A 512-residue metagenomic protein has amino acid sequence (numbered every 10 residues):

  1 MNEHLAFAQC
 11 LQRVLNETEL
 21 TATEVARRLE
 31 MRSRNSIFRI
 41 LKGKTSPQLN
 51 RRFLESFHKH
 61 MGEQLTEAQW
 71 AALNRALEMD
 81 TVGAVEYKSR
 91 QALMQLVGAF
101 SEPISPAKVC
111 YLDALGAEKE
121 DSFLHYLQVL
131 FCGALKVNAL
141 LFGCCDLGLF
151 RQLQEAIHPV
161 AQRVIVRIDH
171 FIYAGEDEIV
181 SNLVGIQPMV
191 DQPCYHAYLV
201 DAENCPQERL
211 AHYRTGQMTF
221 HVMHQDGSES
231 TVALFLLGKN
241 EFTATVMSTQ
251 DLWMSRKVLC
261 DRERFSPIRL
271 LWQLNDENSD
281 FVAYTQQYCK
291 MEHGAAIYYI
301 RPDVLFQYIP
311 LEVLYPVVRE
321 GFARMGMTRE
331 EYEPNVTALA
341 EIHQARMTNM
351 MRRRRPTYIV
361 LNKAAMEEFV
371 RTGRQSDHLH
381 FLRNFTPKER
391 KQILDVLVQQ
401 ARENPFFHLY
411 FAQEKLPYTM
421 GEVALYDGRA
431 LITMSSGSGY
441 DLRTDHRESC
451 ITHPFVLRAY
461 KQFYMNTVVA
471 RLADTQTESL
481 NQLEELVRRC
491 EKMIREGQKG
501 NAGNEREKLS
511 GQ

Functional and structural regions predicted by a protein language model:
M1-A22, R27-R28: A short, Lys/Arg-rich alpha-helix, primarily the initiator
M1-H4, A8, L49-S105: Short amphipathic recognition helices of helix-turn-helix/homeodomain-type DNA-binding modules
N2, R13, M31, H221 (+2 more regions): Cationic-aromatic interfacial patches
E24-E30, H58-G62: DNA-recognition alpha helix
E30-L49, L73: Recognition helix of helix-turn-helix/homeodomain-like DNA-binding domains that insert into the DNA major groove
E102-V109, D113-G116: A sensor for short, sequence-defined functional sites
E118-A473: Hydrophobic protein-protein interaction segments
A459-Q512: Charge-biased C-terminal accessory regions appended to nucleic-acid-, cytoskeletal NTPase
